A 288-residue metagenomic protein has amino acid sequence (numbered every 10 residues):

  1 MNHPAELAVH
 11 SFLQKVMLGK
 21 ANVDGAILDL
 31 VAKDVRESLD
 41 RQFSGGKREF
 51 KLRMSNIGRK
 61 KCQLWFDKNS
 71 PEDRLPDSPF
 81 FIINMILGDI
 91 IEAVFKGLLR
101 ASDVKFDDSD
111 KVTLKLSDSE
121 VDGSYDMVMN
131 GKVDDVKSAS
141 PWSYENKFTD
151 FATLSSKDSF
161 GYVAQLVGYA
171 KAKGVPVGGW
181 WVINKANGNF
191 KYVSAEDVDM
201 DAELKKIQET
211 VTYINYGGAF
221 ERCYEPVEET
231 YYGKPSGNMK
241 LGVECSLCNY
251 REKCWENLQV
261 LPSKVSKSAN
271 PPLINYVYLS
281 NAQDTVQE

Functional and structural regions predicted by a protein language model:
M1, L64-F66, F95, L99 (+4 more regions): Generic hydrophobic secondary-structure signal
M1-V133, S138-S156: Metal-dependent nuclease catalytic cores that hydrolyze phosphodiester bonds in DNA/RNA, characterized by
I90, V94, D122, G161-G168 (+1 more regions): Short, well-structured alpha-helical interface segments that form or flank functional binding sites
V121-D126, K132, A164-V167, P176-G179: Generic beta-strand structural signal
S156-D158, G168, A172-E288: Metal-dependent nuclease catalytic regions and adjoining charged, substrate-binding loops involved in nucleic-acid end
